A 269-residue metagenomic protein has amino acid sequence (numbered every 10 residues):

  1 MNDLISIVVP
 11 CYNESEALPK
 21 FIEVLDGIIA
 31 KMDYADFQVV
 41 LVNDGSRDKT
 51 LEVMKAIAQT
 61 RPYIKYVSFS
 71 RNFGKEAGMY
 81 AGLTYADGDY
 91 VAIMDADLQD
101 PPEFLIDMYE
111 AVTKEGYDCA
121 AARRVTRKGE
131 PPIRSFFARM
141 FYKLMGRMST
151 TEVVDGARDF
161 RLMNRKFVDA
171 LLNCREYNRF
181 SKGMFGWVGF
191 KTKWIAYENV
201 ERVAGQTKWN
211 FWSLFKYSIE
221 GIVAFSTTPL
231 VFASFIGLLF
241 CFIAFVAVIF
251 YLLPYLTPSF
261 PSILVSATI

Functional and structural regions predicted by a protein language model:
M1, F180-I269: Hydrophobic helical membrane-anchoring modules
M1-E130: Structured catalytic core of nucleotide-sugar glycosyltransferases
N13, A17, Y34, N173-Y177 (+1 more regions): Alpha-helical structural elements of signaling/regulatory helical domains
F21-V24, I28, V53, M108 (+5 more regions): A ubiquitous structural signal for well-ordered alpha-helices
G27, K31, A56, T60 (+6 more regions): Conserved amphipathic alpha-helical interaction elements at protein-protein interfaces in regulatory, energy-coupling
Y63, V67-R71, K75-Y85, Y90 (+3 more regions): Acceptor/aglycone-binding surface of glycosyltransferases and processive sugar-polymer synthases
